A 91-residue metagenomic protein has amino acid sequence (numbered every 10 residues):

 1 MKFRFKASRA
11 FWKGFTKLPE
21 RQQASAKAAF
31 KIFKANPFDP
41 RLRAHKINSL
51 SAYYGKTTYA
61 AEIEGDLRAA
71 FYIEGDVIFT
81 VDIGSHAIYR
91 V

Functional and structural regions predicted by a protein language model:
K2-R4, R9-E20, A24, Y54-K56 (+1 more regions): Enriched for short, Lys/Arg-rich terminal
Q23, K27-K34: Short, well-structured alpha-helical segments
I32-A61: A short, surface-exposed loop/turn module that caps and links secondary-structure elements
